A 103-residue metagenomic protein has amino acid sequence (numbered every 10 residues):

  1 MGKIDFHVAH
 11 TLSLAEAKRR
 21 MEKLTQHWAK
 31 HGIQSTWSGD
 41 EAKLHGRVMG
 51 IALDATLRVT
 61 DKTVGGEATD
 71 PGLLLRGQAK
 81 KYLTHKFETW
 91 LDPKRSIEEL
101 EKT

Functional and structural regions predicted by a protein language model:
M1-D5, E41, T63-G65: Intrinsic-disorder/low-complexity, polar/charged segments enriched in Ser/Thr/Lys/Arg/Asp/Glu/Gln
M1-L24, A29-Q34: Terminal, regulation- and interaction-focused segments at domain boundaries
V8, L12, G32, E41 (+2 more regions): Short, well-ordered turn and helix-capping elements at secondary-structure junctions
E22-D61: Ser/Thr-rich, low-complexity intrinsically disordered terminal regions
M49-T84: Beta-strand/loop substructures that line and gate deep hydrophobic ligand-binding cavities in soluble
L75-T103: A conserved amphipathic terminal alpha-helix motif
